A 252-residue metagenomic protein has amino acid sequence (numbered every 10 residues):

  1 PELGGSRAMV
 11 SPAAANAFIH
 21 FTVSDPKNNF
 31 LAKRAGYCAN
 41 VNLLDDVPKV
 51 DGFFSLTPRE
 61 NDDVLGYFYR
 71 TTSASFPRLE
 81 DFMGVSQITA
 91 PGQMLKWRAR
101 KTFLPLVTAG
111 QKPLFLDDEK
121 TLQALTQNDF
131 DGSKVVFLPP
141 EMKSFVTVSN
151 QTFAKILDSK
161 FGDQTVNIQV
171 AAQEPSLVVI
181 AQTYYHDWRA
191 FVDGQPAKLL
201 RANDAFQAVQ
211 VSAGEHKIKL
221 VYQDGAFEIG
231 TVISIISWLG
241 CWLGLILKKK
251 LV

Functional and structural regions predicted by a protein language model:
P1-Q169, P175-T183: Conserved luminal/periplasmic juxtamembrane motif of membrane-embedded glycan-processing enzymes
S133-V252: Active-site-proximal, structured, solvent-exposed surfaces of multi-pass membrane proteins that position macromolecular
